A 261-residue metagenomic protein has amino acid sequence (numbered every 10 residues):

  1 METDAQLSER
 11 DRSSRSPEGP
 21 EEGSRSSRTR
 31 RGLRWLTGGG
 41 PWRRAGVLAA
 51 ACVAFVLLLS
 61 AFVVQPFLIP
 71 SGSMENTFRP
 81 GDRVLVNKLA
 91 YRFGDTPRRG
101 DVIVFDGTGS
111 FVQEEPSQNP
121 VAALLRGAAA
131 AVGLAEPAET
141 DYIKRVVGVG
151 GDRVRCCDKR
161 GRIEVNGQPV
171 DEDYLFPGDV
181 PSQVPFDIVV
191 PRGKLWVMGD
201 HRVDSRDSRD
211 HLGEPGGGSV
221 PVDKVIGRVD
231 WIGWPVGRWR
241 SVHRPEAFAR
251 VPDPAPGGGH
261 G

Functional and structural regions predicted by a protein language model:
E2-W42, F62-V63, F67-L68, N76-G261: Soluble "head" domains of membrane/secretory-pathway proteins
R44-F62: Hydrophobic membrane-insertion alpha-helices, especially the h-region of bacterial N-terminal signal peptides
